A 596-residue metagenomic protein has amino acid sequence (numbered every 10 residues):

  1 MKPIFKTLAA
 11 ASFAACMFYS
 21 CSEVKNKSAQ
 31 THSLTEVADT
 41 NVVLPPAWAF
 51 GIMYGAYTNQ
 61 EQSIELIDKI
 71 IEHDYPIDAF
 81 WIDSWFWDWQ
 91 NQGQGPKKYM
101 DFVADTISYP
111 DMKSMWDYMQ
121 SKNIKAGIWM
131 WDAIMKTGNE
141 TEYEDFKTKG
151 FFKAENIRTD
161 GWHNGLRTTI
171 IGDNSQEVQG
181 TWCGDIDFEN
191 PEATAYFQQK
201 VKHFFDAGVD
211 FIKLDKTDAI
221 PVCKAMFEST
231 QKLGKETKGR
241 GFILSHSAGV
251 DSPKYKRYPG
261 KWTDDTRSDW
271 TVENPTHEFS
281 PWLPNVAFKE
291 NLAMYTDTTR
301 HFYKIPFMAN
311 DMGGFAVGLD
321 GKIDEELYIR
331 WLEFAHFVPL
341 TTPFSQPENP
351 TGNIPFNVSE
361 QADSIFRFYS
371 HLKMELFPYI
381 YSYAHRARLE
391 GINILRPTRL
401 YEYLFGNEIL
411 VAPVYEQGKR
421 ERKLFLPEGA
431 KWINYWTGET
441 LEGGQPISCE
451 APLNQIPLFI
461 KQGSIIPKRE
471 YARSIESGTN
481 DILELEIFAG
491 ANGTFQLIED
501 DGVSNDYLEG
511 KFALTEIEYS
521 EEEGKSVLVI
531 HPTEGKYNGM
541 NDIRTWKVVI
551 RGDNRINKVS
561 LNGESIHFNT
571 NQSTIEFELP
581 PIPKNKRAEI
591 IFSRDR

Functional and structural regions predicted by a protein language model:
M1-A9: Bacterial N-terminal signal peptides that target proteins for export
A9, Q417, E518-K525, H567-T574 (+1 more regions): Short, ordered beta-strand-loop transition motifs
S28-Q455, I460-K461: Catalytic-domain carbohydrate-binding cleft regions of carbohydrate-active enzymes
T40, Q462-E564, L579-R587, S593-R596: Accessory, solvent-exposed terminal regions and/or long lumenal/extracellular loops of proteins
I409-L410, R422, G524-L528, I575: Hydrophobic residues embedded in beta-strands of well-ordered beta-sheets
N434-L453, K558-P580: Solvent-exposed beta-strand/loop surfaces of large extracellular or lumenal domains
